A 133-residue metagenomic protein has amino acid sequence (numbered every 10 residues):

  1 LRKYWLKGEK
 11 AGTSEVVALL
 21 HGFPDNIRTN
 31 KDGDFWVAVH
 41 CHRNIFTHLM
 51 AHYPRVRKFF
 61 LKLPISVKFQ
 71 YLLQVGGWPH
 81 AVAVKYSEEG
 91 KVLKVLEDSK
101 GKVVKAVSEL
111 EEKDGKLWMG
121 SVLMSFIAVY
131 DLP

Functional and structural regions predicted by a protein language model:
L1-P133: Sequence-structural signature of mature extracellular/luminal beta-sheet repeat domains, prominently beta-propellers
